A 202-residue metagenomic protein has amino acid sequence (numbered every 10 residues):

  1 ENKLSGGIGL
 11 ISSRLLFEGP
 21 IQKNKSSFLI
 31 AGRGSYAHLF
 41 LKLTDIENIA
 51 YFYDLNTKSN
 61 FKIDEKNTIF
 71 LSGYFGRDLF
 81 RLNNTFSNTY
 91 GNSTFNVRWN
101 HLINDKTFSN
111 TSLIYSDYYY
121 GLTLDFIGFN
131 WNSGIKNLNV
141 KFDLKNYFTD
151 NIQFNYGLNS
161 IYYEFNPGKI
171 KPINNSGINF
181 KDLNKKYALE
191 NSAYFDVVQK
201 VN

Functional and structural regions predicted by a protein language model:
E1-E47, Y51-K62, F70-Y74: Predominantly transmembrane beta-strands of Gram-negative outer membrane beta-barrel pores used for transport
N2, L16-E18, S27, F40 (+4 more regions): Short acidic, gly/pro-rich beta-turn/loop elements at beta-sheet edges and active-site/ligand-binding grooves
K3, L39-K58, F80-N92, D125-N139: Outer-membrane beta-barrel proteins
A31, T85, I170-K171: Short amphipathic alpha-helical leader/targeting segments
N60-R77, T89-N202: Face-selective signature of the C-terminal outer-membrane beta-barrel domain
